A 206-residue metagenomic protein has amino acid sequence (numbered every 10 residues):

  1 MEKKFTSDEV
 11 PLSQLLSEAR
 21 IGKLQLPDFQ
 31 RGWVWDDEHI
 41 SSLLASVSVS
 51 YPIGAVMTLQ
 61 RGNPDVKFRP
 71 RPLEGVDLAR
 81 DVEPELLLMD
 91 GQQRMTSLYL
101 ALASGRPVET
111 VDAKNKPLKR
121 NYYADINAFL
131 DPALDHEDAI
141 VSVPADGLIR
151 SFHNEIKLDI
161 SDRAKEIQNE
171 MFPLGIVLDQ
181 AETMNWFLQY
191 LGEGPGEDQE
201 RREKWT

Functional and structural regions predicted by a protein language model:
E2-D37, S41-T206: Basic- and aromatic-enriched surface patches that contact anionic nucleotides/nucleic acids
